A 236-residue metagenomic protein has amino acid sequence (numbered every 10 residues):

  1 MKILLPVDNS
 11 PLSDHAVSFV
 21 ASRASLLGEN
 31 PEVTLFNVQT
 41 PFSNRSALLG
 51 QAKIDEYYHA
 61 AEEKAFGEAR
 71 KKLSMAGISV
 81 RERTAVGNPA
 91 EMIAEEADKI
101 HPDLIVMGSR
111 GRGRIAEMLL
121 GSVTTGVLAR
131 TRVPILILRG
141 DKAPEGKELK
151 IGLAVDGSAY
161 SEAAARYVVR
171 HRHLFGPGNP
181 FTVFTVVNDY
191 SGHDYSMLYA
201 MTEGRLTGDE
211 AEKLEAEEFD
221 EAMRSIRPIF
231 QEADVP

Functional and structural regions predicted by a protein language model:
M1-A52, L149-G208, A216, I229-V235: Small/aliphatic-rich secondary-structure junction motif
K2, P11, H15, L26 (+1 more regions): Gly/Ser-rich helix-loop-strand patches that form or flank binding pockets for ribonucleotide-derived cofactors
D8, A85, G111, G140 (+1 more regions): Structured loop/turn residues at secondary-structure junctions
V20, A69, I93, V127 (+2 more regions): Aromatic/hydrophobic pocket-lining residues that form π-stacking "cages" and hydrophobic walls in ligand
A21, E63, G67-S74, D220-Q231: Class I S-adenosyl-L-methionine
L35, E82-T84, I137, V183: A structural preference for short, hydrophobic beta-strand core positions in alpha/beta folds
L49, K53, K71-I105, R227-P236: Structural beta-alpha unit
A52-K64, R205-E221: A short acidic, glycine-rich active-site loop that binds or catalyzes chemistry on phosphate/adenosine moieties
